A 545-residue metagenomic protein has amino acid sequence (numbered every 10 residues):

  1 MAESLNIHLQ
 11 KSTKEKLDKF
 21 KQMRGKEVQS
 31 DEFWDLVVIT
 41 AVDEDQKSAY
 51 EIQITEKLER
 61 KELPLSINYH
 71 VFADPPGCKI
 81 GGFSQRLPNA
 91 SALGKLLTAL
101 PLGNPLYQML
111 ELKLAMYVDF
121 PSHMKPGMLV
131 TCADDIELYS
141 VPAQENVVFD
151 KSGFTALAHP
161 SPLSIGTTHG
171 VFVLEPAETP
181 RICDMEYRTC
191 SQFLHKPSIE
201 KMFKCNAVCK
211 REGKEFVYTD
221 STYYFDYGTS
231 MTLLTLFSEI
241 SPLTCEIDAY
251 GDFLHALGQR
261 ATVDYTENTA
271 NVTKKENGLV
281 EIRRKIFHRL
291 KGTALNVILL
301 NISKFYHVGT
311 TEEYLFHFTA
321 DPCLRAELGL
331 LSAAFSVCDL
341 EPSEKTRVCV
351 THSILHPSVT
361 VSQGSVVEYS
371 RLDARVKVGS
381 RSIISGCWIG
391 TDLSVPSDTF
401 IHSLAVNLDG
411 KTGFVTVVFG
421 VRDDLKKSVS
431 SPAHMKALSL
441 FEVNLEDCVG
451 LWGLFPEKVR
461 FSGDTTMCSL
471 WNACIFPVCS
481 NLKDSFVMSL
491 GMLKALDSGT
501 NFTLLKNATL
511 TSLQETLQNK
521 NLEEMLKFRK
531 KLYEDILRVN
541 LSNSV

Functional and structural regions predicted by a protein language model:
M1-K47, L63-F72, G153-F154, S161-P162 (+1 more regions): Left-handed beta-helix
T40-V42, G81, A133, H159: Cofactor-binding loop segments of dinucleotide-utilizing enzymes, especially the Rossmann-like FAD- and NAD(P)+-binding
K47-E62: Short, aromatic/basic amphipathic alpha-helical patches
R60-S66, P75, L97-T98, G103 (+1 more regions): Lumenal/extracellular "mature" regions of secretory-pathway glycan-modifying transferases
P75-P76, S122: Anion-binding (especially nucleotide phosphate/pyrophosphate-binding) glycine-rich loop and adjoining beta-alpha core
P76-I80, L129-V130: Beta-strand elements within well-structured catalytic alpha/beta cores of enzymes that handle phosphate/sulfate esters
K79, F83-L96: Glycine-rich N-terminal loop/short-helix segment of MobA-like nucleotidyltransferase
S91-A92, L100-P242, L299, R529: Conserved core of the sugar-phosphate nucleotidyltransferase
